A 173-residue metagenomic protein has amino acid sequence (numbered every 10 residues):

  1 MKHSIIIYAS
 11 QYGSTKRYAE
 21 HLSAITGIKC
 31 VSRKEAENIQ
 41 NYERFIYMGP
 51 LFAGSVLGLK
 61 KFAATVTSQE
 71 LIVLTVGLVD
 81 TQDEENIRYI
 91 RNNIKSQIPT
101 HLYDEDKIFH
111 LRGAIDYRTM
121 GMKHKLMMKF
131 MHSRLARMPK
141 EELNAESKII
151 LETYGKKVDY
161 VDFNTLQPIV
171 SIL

Functional and structural regions predicted by a protein language model:
M1-V73, Q167, S171: N-terminal beta1-alpha1-beta2 submodule of the flavodoxin-like/Rossmannoid cofactor-binding fold
G54-L173: FMN-binding flavodoxin-like domain, especially the glycine-rich phosphate-binding loop
